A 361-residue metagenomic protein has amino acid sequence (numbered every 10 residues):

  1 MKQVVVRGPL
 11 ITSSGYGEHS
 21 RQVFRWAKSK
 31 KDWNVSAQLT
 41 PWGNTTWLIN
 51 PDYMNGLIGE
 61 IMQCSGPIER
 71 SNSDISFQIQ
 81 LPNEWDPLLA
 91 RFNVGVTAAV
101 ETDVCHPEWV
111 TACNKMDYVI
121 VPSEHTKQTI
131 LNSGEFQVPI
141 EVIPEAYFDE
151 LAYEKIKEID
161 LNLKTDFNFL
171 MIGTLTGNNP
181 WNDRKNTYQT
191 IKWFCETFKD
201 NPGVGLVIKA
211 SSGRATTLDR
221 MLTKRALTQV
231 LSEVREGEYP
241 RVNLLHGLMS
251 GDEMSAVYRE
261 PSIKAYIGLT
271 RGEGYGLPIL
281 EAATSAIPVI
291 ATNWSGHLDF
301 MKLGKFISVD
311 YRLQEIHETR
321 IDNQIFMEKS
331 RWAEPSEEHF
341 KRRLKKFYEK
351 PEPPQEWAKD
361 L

Functional and structural regions predicted by a protein language model:
V5-R7, N44-L131, E253: Extended catalytic core of nucleotide-activated donor transferases of GT-like folds
H19-R21, W26, L151-A256: Conserved catalytic-core segment of nucleotide-activated headgroup transferases in glycan assembly
D117-Q128, F136-Y153, D310: Donor nucleotide-sugar binding/catalytic pocket of nucleotide-sugar-dependent glycosyltransferases
A256-G274, T284-I287: Acidic donor-binding loop of glycosyltransferase active sites
G276-I279, W294: Short glycine/serine-rich donor-binding loops of glycosyltransferases
P288-A291, I307-S308: Short hydrophobic beta-strand element within catalytic cores of glycosyltransferases and related nucleotide-activated
L298-K346: Change "using UDP/GDP/dTDP sugars" to "using nucleotide sugars
H339-K346, E352-L361: A short, well-ordered alpha-helix in the C-terminal region of glycosyltransferases
